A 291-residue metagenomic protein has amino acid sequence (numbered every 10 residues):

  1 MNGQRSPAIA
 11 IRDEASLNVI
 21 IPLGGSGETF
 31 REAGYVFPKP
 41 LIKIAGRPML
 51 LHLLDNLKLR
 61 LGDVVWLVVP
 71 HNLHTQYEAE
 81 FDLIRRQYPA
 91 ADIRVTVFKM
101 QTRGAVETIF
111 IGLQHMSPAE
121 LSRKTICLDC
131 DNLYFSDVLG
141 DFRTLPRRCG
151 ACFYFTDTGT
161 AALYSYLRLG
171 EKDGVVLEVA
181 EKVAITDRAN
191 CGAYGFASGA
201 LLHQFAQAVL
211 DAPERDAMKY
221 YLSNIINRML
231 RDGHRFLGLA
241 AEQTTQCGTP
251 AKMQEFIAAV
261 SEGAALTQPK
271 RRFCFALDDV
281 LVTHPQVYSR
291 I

Functional and structural regions predicted by a protein language model:
N2-P22, T29-R31, Y35-V36, I42-K43 (+1 more regions): Conserved N-terminal catalytic core of the sugar/cofactor nucleotidyltransferase
G3-V19, A189-A265: Conserved alpha/beta core of the MobA/IspD/sugar-nucleotide pyrophosphorylase nucleotidyltransferase superfamily
S16-G25, R271-D278: Short, hydrophobic/glycine-enriched beta-strand segments
G27-E32, Q76, L281-P285, S289: Short N-terminal binding/cap micro-motifs at the start of the first secondary-structure element
L121-L133, C274: Short beta-strand-to-loop acidic/aromatic patch adjacent to the donor-nucleotide binding site
N132-F135, V280-V282: A short, conserved beta-strand element in the Rossmann-like catalytic core that flanks the donor/metal-binding loop
Y134-P213: Conserved core of the sugar-phosphate nucleotidyltransferase
P269-I291: Active-site neighborhood of HAD-like aspartate-dependent phosphohydrolases
